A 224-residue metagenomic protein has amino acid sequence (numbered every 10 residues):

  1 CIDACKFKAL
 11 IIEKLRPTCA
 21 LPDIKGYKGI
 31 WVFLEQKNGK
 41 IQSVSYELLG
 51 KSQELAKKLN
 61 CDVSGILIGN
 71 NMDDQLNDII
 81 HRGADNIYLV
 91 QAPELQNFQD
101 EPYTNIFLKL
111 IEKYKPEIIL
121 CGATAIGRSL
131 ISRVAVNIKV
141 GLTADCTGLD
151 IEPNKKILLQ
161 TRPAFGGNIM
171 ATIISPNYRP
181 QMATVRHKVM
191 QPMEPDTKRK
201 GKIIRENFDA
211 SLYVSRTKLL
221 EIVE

Functional and structural regions predicted by a protein language model:
C1-E224: N-terminal glycine-rich FAD/FM-binding segment characteristic of electron-transfer flavoproteins
